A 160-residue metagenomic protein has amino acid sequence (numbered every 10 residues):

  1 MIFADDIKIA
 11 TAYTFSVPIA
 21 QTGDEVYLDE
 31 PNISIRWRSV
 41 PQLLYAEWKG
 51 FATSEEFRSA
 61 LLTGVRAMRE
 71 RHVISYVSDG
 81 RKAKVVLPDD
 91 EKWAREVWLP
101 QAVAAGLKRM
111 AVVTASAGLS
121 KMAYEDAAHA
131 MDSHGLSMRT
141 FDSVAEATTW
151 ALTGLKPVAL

Functional and structural regions predicted by a protein language model:
I2-L160: Amphipathic, Lys/Arg-enriched alpha-helical "gate/interface" segment within cytosolic domains that mediates
